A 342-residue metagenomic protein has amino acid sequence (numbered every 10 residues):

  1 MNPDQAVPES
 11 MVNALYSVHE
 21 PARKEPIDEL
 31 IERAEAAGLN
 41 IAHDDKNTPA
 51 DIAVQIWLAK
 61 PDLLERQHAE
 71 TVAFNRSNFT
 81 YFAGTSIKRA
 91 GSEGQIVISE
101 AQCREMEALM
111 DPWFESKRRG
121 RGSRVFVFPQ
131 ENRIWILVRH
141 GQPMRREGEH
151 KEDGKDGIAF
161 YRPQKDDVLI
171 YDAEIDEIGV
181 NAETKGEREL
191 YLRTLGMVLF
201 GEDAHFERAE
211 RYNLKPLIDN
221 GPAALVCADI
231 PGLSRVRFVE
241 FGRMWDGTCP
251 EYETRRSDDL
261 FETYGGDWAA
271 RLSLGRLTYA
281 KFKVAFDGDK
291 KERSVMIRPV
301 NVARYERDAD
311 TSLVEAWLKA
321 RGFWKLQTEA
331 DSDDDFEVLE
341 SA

Functional and structural regions predicted by a protein language model:
M1-A342: Intrinsically disordered, low-complexity, charge-rich terminal extensions of nucleic-acid-associated complexes
